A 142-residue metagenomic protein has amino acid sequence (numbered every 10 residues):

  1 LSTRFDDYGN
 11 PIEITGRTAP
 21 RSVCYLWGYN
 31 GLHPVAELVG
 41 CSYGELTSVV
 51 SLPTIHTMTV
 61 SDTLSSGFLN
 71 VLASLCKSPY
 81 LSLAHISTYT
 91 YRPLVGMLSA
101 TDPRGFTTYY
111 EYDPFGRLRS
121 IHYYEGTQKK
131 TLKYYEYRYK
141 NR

Functional and structural regions predicted by a protein language model:
L1-D102, T107-R142: Beta-strand elements of repeat-based all-beta scaffolds
